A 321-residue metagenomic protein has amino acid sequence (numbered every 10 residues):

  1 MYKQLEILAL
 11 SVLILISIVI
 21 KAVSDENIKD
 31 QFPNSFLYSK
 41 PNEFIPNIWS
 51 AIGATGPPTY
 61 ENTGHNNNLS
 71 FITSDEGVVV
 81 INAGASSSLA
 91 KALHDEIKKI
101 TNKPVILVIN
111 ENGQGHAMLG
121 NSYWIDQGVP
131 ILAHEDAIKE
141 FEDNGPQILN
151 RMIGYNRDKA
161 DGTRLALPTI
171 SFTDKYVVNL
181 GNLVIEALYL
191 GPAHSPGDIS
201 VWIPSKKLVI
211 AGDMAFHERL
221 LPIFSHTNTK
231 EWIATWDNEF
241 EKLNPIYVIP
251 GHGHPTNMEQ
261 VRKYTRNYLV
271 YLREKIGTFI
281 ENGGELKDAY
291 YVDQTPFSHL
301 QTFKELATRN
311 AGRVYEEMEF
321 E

Functional and structural regions predicted by a protein language model:
M1-A9: Bacterial N-terminal signal peptides that target proteins for export
A9-S17: Bacterial N-terminal signal peptides
D25-Q31, E241-L243, P255-E321: Accessory terminal helices/loops
E26-N27, E43, K139-L190, P204-S205 (+1 more regions): Metallo-beta-lactamase
P46-E96, V201-I203, K207-G212: Conserved beta-strand hairpin/beta-sheet module of binuclear metal-dependent hydrolase folds, prominently
A51-N67, D143, N150, K159 (+1 more regions): Acidic/histidine-rich helix-loop elements that form or flank divalent-metal/phosphate-binding sites at the catalytic
D75-V79, S87-L132: Active-site metal-binding motif and surrounding structural segment of the metallo-beta-lactamase
G77-V79, A85-S87, V177, V184-Y271: Metallo-beta-lactamase
